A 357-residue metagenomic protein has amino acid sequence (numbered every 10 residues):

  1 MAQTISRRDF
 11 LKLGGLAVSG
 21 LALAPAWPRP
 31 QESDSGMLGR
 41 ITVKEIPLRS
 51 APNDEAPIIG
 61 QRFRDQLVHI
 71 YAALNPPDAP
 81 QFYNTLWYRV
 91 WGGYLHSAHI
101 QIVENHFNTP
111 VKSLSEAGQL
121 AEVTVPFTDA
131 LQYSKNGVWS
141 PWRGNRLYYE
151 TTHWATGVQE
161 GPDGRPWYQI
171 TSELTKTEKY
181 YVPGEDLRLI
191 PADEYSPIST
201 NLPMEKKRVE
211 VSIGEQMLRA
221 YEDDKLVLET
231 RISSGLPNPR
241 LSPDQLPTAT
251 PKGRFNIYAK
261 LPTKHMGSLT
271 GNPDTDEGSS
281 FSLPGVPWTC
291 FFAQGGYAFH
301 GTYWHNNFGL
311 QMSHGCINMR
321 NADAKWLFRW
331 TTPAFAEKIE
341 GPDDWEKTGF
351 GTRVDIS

Functional and structural regions predicted by a protein language model:
M1-V18: N-terminal secretory signal peptides and thylakoid transit peptides that target proteins across membranes
A24-E55, R64-L67: C-terminal segment of N-terminal export signals and the immediately downstream linker at the start of the mature
W27, Q31-E32, L86-V125, S172-M204: Boundary regions of SH3-family modules and the immediately adjacent low-complexity/disordered segments in eukaryotic
P52-R64, G137-Y148: SH3/SH3-like (including bacterial SH3b) beta-barrel domains that bind proline-rich motifs or cell-wall ligands
R62-I102, Y148-D186: SH3/SH3-like beta-barrel superfamily modules
K112-G161: Short, solvent-exposed interaction modules
E160, R165-W167, T171-G253: Cell wall/extracellular polymer interaction/catalysis modules
L202-M204, L228, N238-R240, L246 (+3 more regions): Exported/periplasmic cell-wall-interacting domains
